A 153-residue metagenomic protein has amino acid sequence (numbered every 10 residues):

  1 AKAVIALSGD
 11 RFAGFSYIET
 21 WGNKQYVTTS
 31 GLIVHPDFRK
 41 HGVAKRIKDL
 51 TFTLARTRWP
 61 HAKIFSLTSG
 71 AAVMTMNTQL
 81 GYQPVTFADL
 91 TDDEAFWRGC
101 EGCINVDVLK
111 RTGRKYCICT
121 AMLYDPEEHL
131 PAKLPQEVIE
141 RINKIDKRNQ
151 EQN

Functional and structural regions predicted by a protein language model:
A1-P36: A conserved beta-strand-loop-helix scaffold within acyl/acetyltransferase catalytic domains
S16, T29, K48-T51, S66 (+2 more regions): Polar/charged side chains located within well-ordered beta-strands of beta-rich proteins
I18-G22, K48, R56: Short, contiguous, well-ordered secondary-structure segments
G22, I33-F38, T68-A72, G81: Generic secondary-structure microfeatures
V34, K40-A55, I64-S66: Conserved acetyl-CoA-binding loop-helix of GNAT-fold acetyltransferases
R56-N153: Terminal substrate-recognition subdomain of acyl/acetyltransferases
